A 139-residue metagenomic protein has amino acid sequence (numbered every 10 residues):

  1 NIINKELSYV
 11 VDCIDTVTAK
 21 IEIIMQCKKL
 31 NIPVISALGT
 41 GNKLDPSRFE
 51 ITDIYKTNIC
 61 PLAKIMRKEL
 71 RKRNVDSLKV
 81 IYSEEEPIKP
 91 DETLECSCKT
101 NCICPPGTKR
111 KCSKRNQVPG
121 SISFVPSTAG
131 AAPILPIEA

Functional and structural regions predicted by a protein language model:
N1: S-adenosyl-L-methionine
K5-E6, T18-A19, K29, K56-A139: Glycine-rich phosphate/adenylate-binding loop
Y9-K56: ADP-ribose/adenylate-binding Rossmann-like module
